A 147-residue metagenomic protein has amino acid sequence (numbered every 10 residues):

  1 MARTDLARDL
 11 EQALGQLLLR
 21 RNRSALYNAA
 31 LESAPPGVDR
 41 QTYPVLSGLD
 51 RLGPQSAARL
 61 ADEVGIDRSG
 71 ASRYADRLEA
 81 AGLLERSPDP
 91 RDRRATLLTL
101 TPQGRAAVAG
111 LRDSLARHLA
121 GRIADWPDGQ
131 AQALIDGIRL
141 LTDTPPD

Functional and structural regions predicted by a protein language model:
M1-V38, G48: N-terminal leader segment of winged-helix/HTH proteins
D9, L17, S24-A29, S114-D147: Amphipathic alpha-helical dimerization/coiled-coil segments that flank or bridge DNA-binding/regulatory modules
P35-T42, T101, P127-D128: Short helix-coil-helix linker/hinge
P44-D50, A106: Pre-recognition alpha-helix immediately N-terminal to the DNA-recognition helix within helix-turn-helix or winged-helix
L52-S56: Short capping segments at the starts of secondary-structure elements
A57-A58, S69, D76, T96: Residues within helix-turn-helix
A61: The alpha-helix within a helix-turn-helix
D76-Q132: Charged, amphipathic alpha-helical coiled-coil/dimerization segments
